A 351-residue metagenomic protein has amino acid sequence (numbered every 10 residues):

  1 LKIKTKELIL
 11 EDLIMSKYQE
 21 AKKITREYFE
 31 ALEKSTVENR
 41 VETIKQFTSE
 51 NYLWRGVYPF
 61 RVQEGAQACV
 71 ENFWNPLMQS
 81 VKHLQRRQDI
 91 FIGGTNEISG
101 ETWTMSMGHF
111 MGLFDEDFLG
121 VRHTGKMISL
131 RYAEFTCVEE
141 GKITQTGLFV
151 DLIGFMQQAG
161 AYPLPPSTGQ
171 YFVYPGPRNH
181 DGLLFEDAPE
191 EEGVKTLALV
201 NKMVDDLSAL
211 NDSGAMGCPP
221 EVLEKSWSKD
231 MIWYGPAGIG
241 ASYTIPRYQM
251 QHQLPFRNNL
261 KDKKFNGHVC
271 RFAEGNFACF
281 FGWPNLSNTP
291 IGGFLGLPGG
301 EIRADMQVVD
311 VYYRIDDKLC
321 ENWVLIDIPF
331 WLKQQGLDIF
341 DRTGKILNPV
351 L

Functional and structural regions predicted by a protein language model:
I9-L351: C-terminal and inter-domain tail/linker signature
